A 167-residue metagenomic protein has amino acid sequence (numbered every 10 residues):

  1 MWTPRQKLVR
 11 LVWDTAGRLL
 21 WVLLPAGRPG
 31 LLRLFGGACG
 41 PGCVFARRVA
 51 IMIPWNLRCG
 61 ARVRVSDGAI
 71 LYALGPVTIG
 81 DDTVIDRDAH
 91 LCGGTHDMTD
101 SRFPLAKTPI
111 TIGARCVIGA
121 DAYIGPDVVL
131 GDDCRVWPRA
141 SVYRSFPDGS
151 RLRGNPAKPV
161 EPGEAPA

Functional and structural regions predicted by a protein language model:
M1-G42: A transmembrane-helix-recognition feature enriched in membrane-embedded lipid enzymes and envelope glyco-/phospholipid
L23, R28, V49-C59, R64-L130 (+3 more regions): Flexible, glycine/small-residue-enriched loop-and-beta-strand segment within the central core of proteins
